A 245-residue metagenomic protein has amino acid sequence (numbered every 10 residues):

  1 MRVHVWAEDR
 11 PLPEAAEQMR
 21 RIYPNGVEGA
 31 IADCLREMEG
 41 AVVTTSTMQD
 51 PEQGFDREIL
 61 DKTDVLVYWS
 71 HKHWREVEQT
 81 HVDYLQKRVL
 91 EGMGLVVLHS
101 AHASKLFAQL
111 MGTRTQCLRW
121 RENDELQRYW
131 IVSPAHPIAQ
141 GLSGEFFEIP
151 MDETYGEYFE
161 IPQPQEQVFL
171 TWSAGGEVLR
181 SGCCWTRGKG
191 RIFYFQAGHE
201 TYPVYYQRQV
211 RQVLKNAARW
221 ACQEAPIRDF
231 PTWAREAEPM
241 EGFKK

Functional and structural regions predicted by a protein language model:
M1-E14: Short beta-strand segments enriched in small/hydrophobic residues
H4, A16-K105: Helical hinge/lid and interdomain linker segments adjacent to catalytic or ligand-binding clefts that mediate domain
W6-E8, L98, F195: Short hydrophobic segments within beta-strands
E8, S70-H71, G198, C222: Cell-envelope and extracellular/periplasmic
P13-E17, Y202-Y205: A generic structural signal for short coil/turn motifs at secondary-structure boundaries
A30-R36, A41-T44, D61, R119-Y194 (+2 more regions): Catalytic beta-strand/loop cores that center a nucleophilic Ser/Cys/Thr and support acyl-enzyme chemistry
K72-G144: A glycine-rich, often tryptophan-bearing local segment used as a flexible ligand/cofactor-contacting loop or short
L179, R187-K245: Extracellular ligand-binding/catalytic regions of CAZymes and related secreted enzymes and adhesion modules
